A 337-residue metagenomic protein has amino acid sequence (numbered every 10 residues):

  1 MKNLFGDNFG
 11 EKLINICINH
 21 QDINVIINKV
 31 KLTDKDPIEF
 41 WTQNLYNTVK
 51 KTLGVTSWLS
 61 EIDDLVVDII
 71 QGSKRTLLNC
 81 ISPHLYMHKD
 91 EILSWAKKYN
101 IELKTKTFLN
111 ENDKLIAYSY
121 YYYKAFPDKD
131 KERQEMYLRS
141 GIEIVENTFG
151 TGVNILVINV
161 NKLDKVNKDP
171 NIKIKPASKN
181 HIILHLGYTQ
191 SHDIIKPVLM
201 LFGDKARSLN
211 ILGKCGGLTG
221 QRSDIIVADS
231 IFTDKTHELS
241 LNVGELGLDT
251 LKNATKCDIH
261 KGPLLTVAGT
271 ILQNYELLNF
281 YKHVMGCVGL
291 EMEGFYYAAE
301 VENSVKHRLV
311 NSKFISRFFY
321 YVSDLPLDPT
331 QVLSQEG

Functional and structural regions predicted by a protein language model:
M1-G337: Accessory terminal and edge-of-domain segments that mediate assembly/interaction and cofactor placement around
